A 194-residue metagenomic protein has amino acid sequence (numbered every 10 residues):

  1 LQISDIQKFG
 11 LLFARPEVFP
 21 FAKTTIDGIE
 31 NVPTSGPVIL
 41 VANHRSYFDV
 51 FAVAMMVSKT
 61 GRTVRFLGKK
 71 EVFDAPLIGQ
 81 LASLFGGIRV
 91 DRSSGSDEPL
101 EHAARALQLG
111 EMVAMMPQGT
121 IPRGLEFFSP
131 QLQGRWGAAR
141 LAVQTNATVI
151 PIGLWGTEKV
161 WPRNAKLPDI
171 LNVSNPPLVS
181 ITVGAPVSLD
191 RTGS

Functional and structural regions predicted by a protein language model:
L1-F21, D74-L84, P162-P176: Alpha-helical membrane-targeting segments
G10, F19, T34-S94, H102: Catalytic core of membrane glycerolipid acyltransferases/transacylases, capturing the structured, soluble-facing
A14, L84-D91, T120-L125: Short, basic, glycine/proline-bearing loop/turn elements
R15-G36: A short, well-structured juxtamembrane/interface segment
V32, E126-G193: A cross-family acyltransferase "interaction/gating" segment
G36-A42, V64, E111-G119, A147: Generic beta-sheet signal
A106-A139: Catalytic-site beta-strand/loop segments enriched in glycine and acidic/polar residues
